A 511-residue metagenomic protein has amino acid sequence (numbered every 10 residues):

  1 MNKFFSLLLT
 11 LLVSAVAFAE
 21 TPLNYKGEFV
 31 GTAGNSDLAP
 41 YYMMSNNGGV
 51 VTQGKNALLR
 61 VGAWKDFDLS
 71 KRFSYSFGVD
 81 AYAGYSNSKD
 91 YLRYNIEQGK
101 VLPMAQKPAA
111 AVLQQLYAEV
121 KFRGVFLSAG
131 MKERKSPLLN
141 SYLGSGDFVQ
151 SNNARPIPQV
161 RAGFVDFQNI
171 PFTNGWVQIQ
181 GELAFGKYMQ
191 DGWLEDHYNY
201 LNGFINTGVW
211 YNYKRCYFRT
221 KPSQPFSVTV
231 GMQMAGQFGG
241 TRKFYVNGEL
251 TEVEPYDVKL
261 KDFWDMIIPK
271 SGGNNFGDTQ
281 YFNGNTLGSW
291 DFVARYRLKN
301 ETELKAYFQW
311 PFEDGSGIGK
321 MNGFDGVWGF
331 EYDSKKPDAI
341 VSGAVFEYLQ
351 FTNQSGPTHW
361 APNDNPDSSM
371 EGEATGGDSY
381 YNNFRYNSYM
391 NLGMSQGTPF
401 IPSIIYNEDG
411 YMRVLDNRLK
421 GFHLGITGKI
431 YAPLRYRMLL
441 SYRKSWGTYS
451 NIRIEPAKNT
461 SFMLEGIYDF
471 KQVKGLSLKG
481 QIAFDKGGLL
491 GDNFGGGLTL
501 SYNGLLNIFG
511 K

Functional and structural regions predicted by a protein language model:
M1-L23, L500, G504-L506: Bacterial Sec-dependent N-terminal signal peptides
F18-R134, S141-G144, F148-F167, G175-I179 (+1 more regions): Beta-barrel outer-membrane channel/assembly domains of diderm bacteria
E20-Y25, W64-F77, K121-S128, F167-G181 (+6 more regions): Short loop/turn motifs that connect adjacent beta-strands in outer-membrane beta-barrel proteins
F29-D37, A81-N87, G124, M131-P137 (+10 more regions): Transmembrane beta-strands of outer-membrane beta-barrel pores
L38-M44, S88-I96, A109, L139-G146 (+6 more regions): Outer-membrane beta-barrel translocator domains and adjoining extracellular loop/strand segments of Gram-negative
M44-G49, Y82-G84, Y94-M104, G144-Q150 (+6 more regions): Extracellular loop and loop/strand-boundary signature of outer-membrane beta-barrel proteins
R134-N247: Internal, well-ordered domain-core segments that constitute the primary functional module of diverse proteins
G277-K511: Outer-membrane beta-barrel pore domains
